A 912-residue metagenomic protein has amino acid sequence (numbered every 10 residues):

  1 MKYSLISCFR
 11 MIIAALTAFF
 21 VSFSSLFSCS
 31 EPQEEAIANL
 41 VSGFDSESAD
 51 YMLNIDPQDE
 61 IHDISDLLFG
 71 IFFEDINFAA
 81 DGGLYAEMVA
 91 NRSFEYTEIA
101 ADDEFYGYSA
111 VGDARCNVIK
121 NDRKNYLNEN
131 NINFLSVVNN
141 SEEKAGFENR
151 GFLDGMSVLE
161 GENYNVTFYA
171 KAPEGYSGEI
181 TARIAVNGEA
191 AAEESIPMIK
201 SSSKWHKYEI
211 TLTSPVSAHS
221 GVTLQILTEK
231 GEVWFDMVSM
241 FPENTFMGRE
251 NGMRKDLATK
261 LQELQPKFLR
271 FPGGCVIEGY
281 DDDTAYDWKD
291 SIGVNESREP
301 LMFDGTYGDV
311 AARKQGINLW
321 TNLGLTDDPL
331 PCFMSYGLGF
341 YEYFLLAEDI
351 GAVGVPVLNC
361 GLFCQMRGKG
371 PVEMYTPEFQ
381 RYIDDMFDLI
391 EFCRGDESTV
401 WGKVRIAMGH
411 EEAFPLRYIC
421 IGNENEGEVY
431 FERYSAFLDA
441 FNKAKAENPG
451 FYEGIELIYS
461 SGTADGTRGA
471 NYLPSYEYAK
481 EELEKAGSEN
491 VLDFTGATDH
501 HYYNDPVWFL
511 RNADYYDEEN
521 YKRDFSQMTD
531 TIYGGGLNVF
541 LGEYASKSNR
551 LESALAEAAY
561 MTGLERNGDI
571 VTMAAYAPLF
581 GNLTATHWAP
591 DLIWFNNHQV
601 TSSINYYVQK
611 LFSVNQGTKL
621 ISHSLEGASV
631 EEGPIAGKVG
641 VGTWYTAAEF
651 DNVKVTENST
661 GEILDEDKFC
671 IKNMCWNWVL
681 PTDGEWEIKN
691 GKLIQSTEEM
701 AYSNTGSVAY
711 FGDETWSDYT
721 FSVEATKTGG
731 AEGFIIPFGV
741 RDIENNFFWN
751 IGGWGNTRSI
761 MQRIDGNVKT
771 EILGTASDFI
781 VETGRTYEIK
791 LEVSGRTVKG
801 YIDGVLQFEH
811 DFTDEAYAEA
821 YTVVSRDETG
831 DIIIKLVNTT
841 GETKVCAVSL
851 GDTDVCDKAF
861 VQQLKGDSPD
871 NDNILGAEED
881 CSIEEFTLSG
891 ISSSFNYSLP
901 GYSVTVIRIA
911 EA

Functional and structural regions predicted by a protein language model:
Y3-I13: Bacterial N-terminal signal peptides that target proteins for export
S25, T223-T228, V641-T643, I736: Glycine-rich beta-solenoid repeat tracts in large extracellular/virion proteins
S28-D499, N504-P506, Y516-A636, N652-N658 (+2 more regions): Non-catalytic accessory regions flanking glycosidase/transglycosidase catalytic cores in CAZymes
W508-N512: Active-site-adjacent loop/helix micro-motif of nuclease/hydrolase catalytic cores
V630-A816: Extracellular glycan-recognition regions
